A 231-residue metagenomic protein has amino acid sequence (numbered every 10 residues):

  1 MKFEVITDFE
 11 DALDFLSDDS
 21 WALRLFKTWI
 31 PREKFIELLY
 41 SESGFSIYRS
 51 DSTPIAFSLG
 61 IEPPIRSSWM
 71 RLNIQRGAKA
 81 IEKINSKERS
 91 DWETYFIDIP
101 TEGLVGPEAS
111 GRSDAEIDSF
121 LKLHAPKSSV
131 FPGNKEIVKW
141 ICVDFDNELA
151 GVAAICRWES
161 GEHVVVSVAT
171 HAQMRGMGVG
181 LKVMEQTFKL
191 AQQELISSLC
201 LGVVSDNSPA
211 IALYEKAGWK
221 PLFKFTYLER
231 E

Functional and structural regions predicted by a protein language model:
M1-R24, W92-S128: Short amphipathic alpha-helix that is part of the acyltransferase structural core
F3-T7, L13-R71, A153-H163: Conserved donor-binding loop and adjoining core beta-sheet/short helix segment in diverse acyl/aminoacyl transferases
S43-P107, L228: Acyl-donor-binding surface of acyltransferase catalytic domains
E62-R66, T170, G176-Q193, A212-K216: Conserved acetyl-CoA-binding loop-helix of GNAT-fold acetyltransferases
R66-R76, A191-G202: Conserved GNAT acetyl-CoA-binding A-motif
L72-K79, L201-I211, Y227-E231: Conserved beta-strand-loop-alpha-helix junction that forms the acyl-donor binding cleft
I84-R89, E215-K224: Conserved acetyl-CoA-binding loop of GNAT-fold acetyltransferases
S129-W140, D144-D146, A150-A169: A conserved beta-strand-loop-helix scaffold within acyl/acetyltransferase catalytic domains
